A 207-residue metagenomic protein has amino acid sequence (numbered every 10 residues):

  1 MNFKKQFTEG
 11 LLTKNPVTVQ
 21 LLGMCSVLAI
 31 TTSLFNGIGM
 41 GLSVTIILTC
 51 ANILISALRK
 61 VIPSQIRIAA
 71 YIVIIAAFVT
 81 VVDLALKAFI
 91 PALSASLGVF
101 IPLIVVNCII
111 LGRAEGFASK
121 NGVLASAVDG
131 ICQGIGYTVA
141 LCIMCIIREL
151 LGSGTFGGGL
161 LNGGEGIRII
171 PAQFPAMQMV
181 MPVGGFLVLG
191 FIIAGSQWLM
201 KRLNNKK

Functional and structural regions predicted by a protein language model:
K5, A127-K207: C-terminal transmembrane helix-loop-helix hairpin of multi-pass membrane proteins
E9, T13, S56-K60, A125-Q133: Short amphipathic alpha-helical coupling elements at transmembrane boundaries
M24-L28, V44-T49, A76-D83, V105-I109 (+2 more regions): Hydrophobic core segments of alpha-helical transmembrane domains in multi-pass membrane transport and ion-translocation
L34-C50, A70, S94-V105: Structural signature of hydrophobic alpha-helical transmembrane segments
L48-T49, I53-A85: A glycine-rich, hydrophobic loop/mini-helix early in the fold
A51-S64, L111-N121, Q197: C-terminal ends of transmembrane helices
I62-I75, S96-P102, S126-D129: Cytoplasmic-side transmembrane-helix entry/capping segments in multi-pass membrane proteins
V81-S96: Transmembrane alpha-helix boundary signature
